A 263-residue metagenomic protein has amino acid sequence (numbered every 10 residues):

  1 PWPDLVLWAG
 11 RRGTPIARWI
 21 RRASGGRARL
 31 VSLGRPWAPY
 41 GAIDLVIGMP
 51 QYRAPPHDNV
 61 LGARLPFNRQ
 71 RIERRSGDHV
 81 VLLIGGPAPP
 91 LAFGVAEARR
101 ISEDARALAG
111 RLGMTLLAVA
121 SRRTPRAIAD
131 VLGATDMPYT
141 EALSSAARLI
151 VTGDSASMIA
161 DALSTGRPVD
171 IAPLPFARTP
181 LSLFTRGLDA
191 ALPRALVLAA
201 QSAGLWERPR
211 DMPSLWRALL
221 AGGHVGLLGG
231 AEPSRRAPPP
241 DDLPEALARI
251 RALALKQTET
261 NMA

Functional and structural regions predicted by a protein language model:
P1-L61, I159: Active-site and donor-binding regions of nucleotide-sugar-utilizing enzymes
P1-W2, T14-P15, A23, G133 (+1 more regions): Alpha-helical membrane-targeting segments
P36-G94, S121, R236-L243: A nucleotide-sugar donor-handling region in carbohydrate enzymes
V95-E103: Charged helix-capping and loop-helix junction motifs
A109-T135: Catalytic donor nucleotide-activated moiety binding site of glycosyltransferases and closely related
A129-A160: Donor nucleotide-activated moiety binding/catalytic core segment of transferases that use nucleotide-activated donors
G166-D170: Structural loop-to-beta junction motif characteristic of Rossmann-like glycosyltransferase folds
A190-A263: Leloir-type glycosyltransferase catalytic cores
